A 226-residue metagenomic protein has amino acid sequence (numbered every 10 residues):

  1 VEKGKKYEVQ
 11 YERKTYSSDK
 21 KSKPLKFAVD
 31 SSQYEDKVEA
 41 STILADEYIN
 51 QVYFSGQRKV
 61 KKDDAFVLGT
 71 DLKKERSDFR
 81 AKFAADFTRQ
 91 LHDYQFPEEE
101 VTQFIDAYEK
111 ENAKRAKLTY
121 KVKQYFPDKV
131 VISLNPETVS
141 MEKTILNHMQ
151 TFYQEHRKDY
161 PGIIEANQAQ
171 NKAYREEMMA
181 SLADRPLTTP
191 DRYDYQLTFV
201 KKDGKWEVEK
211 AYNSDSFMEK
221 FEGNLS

Functional and structural regions predicted by a protein language model:
E2-Q33, Q154-G162, P190-L225: Short beta-strand edge/turn micro-motifs at domain boundaries
P24-T119, K143: Core segments of small alpha/beta cavity-forming domains
F54, R58-K59, V139-S140, K205-W206 (+1 more regions): Primarily extracytoplasmic ectodomains and periplasmic/lumenal surface modules that are beta-strand-rich
D106-N112, K121-P127, Y212-S226: Extended, low-charge, aliphatic-rich alpha-helical segments
R115, P127-K129, P190-R192: A general secondary-structure signal for short beta-strands and their flanking turns/coil in non-transmembrane regions
R115-K121, Y125, V139, T144-T151: Surface-exposed short loop/turn segments
D128-T138: A short hydrophobic beta-strand element
M141-D191: Mixed-charge, low-complexity intrinsically disordered segments
